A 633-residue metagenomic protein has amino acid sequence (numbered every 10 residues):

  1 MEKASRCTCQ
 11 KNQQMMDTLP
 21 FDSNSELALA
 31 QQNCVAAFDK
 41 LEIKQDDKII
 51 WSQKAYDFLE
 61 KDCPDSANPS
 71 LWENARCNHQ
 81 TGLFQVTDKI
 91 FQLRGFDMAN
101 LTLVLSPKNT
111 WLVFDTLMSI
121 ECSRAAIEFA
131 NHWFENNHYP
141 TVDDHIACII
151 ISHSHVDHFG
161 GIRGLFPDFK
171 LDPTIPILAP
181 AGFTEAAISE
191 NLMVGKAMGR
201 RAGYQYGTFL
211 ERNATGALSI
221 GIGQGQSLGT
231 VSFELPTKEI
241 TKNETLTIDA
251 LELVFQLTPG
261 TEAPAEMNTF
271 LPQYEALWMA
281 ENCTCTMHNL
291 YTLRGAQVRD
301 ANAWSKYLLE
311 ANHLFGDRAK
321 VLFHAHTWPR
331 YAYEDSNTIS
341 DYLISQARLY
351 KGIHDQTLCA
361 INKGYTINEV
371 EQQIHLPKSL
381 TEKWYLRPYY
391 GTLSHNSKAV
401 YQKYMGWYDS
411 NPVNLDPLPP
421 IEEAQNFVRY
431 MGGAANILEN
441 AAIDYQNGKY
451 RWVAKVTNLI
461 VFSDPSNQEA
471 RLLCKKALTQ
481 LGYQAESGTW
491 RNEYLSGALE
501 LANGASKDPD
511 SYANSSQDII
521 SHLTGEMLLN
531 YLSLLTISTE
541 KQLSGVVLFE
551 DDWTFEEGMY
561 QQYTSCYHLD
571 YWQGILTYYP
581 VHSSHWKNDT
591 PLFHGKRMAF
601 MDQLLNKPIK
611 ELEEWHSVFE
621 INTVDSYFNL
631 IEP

Functional and structural regions predicted by a protein language model:
M1-A75, H79: N-terminal pre-domain segments of enzymes
S5-K11, T286, S305-E369, Q373-N411 (+2 more regions): Divalent-metal (often Zn2+) His-rich catalytic cores of metallo-beta-lactamase-fold enzymes
R76-P140, E266-L271, E275-E281: Conserved beta-strand hairpin/beta-sheet module of binuclear metal-dependent hydrolase folds, prominently
Q85, L178, G182-P259, A303-F315: Metallo-beta-lactamase
N109-T110, I120-P176: Active-site metal-binding motif and surrounding structural segment of the metallo-beta-lactamase
T110-E121, L228, S232-E234, N243-C359 (+1 more regions): Metallo-beta-lactamase
V413-N436: TPR-adjacent "capping" and linker segments in tetratricopeptide-repeat scaffold/adaptor proteins
N440-K455, L459-F462, S466, R471 (+1 more regions): Feature captures hydrophobic
